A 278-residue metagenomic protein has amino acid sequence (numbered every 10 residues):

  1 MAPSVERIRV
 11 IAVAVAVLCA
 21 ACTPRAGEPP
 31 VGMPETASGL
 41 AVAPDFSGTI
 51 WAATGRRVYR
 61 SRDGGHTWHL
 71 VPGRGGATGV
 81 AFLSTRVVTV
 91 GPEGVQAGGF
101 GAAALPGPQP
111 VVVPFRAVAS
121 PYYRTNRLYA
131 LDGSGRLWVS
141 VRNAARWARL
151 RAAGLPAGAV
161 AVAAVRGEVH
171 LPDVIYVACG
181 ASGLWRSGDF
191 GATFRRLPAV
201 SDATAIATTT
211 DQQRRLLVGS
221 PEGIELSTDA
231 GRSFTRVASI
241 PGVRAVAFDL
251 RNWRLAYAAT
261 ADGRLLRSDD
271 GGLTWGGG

Functional and structural regions predicted by a protein language model:
M1-A12: Bacterial N-terminal signal peptides that target proteins for export
C19-A21: C-terminal motif of bacterial Sec signal peptides marking the signal peptidase cleavage site
T23-R25: Bacterial signal peptide processing site
E28-D45, P72-L83, P108-T125, A153-H170 (+2 more regions): Short coil-to-beta transitions that initiate beta-strands within beta-rich domains
R56-V58, P92-Q96, S134-L137, A181-L184 (+2 more regions): Loop/turn residues immediately N-terminal
S61-R62, Q96-G101, S140-V141, S187-G188 (+2 more regions): Conserved Ser/Thr-centered positions that define the repeating blades of beta-propeller domains
